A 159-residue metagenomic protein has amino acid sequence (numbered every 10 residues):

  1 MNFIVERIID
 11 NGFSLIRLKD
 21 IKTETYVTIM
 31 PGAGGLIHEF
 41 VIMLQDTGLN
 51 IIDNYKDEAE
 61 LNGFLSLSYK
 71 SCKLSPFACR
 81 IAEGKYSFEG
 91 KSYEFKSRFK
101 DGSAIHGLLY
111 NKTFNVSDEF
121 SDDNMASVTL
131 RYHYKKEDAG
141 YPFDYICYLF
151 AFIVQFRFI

Functional and structural regions predicted by a protein language model:
M1-F158: Surface-exposed acidic/polar loop and edge beta-strand patches at domain peripheries
